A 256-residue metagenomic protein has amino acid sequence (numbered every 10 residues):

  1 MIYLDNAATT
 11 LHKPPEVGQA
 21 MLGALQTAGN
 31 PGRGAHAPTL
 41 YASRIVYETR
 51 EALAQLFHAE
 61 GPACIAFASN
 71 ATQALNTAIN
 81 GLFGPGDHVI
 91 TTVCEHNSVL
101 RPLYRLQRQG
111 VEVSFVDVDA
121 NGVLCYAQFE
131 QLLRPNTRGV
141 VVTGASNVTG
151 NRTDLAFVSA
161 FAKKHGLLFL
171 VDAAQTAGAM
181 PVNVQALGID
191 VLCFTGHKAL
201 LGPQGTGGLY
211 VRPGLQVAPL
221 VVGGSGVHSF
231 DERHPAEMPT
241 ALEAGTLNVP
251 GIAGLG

Functional and structural regions predicted by a protein language model:
M1-G256: Pyridoxal 5′-phosphate
